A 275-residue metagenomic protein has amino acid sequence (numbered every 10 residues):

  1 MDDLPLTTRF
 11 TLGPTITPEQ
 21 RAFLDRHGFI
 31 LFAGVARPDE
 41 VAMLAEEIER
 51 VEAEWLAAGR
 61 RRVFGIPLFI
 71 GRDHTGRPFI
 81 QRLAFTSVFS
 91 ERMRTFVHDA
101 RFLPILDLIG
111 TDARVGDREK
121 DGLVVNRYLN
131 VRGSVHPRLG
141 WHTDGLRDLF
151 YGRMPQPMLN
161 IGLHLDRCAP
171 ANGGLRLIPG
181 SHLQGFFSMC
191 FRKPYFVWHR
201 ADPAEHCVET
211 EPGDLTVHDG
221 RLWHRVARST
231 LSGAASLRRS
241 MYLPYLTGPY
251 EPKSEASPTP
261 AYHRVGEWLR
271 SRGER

Functional and structural regions predicted by a protein language model:
M1-R26, A33-W141, R147: Non-heme Fe(II)-dependent double-stranded beta-helix
D2-F10, S188-Y195, L215-V217, R221-R275: Non-heme Fe(II)/2-oxoglutarate
L4, A22, P155-M158, R167-A227 (+1 more regions): Double-stranded beta-helix
I30-F32, L163, T216-H218: Short hydrophobic-aromatic micro-motifs
F89, V125, P157-L159, A171-G173 (+1 more regions): Residues that flank catalytic or metal-binding motifs in active/ligand-binding sites
A100-P104, L159, E211: A structural signal for well-ordered alpha-helical segments within the folded catalytic domains of diverse enzymes
R127, T143-G145, L163-R167, P179: Short, structured patches in soluble enzyme cores that scaffold and shape functional sites
L146-Y151, P203-E205: Short, P/G- and charge-enriched loop/turn segments at secondary-structure junctions
